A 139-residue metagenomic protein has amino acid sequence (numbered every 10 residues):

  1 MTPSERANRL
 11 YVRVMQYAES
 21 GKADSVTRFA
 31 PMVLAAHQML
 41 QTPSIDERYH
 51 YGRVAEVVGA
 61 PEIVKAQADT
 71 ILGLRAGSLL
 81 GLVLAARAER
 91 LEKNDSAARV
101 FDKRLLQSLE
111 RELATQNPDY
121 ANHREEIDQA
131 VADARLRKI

Functional and structural regions predicted by a protein language model:
M1-L10, H37-P43: TPR-adjacent "capping" and linker segments in tetratricopeptide-repeat scaffold/adaptor proteins
R6, I63, E126: Soluble or luminal CAZymes and related metallo-dependent hydrolases
V12, H50, L84, A130-D133 (+1 more regions): "A position-specific structural signal for the A-helix of alpha-solenoid helical repeats
M15-R75, L84-A88, R104-E110, P118: Alpha-helical adaptor scaffolds
E92-D95: Exposed beta-sheet edge and beta->alpha loop/turn motif
R99-I139: Terminal, low-structured helical/coil segments at or just beyond the last alpha-helical repeat
